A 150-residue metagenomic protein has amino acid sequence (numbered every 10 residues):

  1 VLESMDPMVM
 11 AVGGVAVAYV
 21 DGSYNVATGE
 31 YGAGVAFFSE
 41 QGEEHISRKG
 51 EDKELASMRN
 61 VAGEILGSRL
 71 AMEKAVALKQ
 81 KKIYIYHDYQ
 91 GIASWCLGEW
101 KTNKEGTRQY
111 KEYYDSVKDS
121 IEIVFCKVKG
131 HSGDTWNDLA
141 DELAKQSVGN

Functional and structural regions predicted by a protein language model:
L2-A62, L70-K74: RNase H-like nuclease fold core
S23-G29, S68-L143, V148: RNase H catalytic domain
G42-H45, V61-A62, R108-E112, G149-N150: Glycine-rich loops and low-complexity Gly/Arg-rich segments that provide flexible linkers or classic glycine-based
